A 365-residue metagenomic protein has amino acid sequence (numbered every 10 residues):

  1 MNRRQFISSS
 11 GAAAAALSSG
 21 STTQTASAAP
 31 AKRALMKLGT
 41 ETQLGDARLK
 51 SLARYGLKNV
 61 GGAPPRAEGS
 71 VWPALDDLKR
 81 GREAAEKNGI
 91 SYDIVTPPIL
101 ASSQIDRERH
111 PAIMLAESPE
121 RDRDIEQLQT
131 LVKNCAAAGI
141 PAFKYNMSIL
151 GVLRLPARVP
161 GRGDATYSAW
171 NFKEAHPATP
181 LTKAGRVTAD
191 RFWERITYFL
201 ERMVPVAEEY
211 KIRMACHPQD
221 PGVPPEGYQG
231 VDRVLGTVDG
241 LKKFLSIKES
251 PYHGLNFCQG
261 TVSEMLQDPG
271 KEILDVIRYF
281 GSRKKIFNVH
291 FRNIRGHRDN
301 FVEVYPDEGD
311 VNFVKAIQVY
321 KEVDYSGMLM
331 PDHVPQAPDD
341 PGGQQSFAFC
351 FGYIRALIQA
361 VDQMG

Functional and structural regions predicted by a protein language model:
R3-S21, K32-L35, M114-L115, E126 (+5 more regions): Histidine-acidic metal/acid-base catalytic patches
G20-Q43, K50: C-terminal segment of N-terminal export signals and the immediately downstream linker at the start of the mature
G39, W72, D122, W193-E194 (+3 more regions): Residue-level marker of alpha-helix boundaries and capping positions
T42-D46, R66, T96-A101, M147-G151 (+4 more regions): Active-site-proximal loop/turn and secondary-structure-junction residues that shape catalytic pockets, frequently
L44-A63: Catalytic domains of carbohydrate-active enzymes, especially glycoside hydrolases
A63-T197, E201, E208-E209: Structural motif corresponding to the early beta-alpha repeats
P180-R195, P221-D232, E303: Surface-exposed cleft-lining segments at the edges of enzyme active sites
